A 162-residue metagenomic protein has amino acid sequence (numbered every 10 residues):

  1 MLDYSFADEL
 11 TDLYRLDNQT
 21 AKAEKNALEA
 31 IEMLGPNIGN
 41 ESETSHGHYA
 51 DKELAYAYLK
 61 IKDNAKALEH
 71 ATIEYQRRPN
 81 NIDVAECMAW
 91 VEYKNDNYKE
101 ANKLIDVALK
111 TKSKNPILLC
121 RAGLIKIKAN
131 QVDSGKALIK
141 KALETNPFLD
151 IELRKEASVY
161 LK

Functional and structural regions predicted by a protein language model:
M1, M33, R77, K110-K112 (+2 more regions): Structural marker of alpha-solenoid helical repeat scaffolds
M1-L10, E43-E53, R78-A85, K114-L119 (+1 more regions): Generic helix N-cap/helix-start motif at coil->alpha-helix transitions
D17, I61-K62, N95, A129: Structural motif corresponding to the intra-repeat A-B loop/turn of tetratricopeptide repeats
M33-S45: Flexible helix-coil transition and linker loops at the boundaries of alpha-helical arrays
